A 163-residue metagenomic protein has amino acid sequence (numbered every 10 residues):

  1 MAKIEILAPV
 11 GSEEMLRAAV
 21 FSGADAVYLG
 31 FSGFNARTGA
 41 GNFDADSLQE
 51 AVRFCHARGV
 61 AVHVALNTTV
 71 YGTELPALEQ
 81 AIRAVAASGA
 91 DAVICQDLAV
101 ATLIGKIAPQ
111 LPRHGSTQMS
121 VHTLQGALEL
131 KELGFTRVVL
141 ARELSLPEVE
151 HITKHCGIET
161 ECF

Functional and structural regions predicted by a protein language model:
M1-F163: Non-catalytic helical/linker scaffolds that mediate oligomerization, partner binding, and domain coupling around large
